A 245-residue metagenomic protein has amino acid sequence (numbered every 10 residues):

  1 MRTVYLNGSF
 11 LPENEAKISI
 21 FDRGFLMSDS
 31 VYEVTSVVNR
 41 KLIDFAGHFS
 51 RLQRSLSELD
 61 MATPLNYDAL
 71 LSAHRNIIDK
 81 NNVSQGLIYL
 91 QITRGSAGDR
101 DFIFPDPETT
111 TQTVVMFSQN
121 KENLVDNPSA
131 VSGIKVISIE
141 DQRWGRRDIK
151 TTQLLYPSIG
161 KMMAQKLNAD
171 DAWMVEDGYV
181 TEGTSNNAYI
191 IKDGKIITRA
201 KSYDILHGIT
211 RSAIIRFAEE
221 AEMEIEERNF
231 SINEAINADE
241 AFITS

Functional and structural regions predicted by a protein language model:
M1-N76, D99-S245: Helix-start/capping segments and mature chain N-termini
D79-I92, D99: Ordered, amphipathic secondary-structure segments that act as subunit-interaction surfaces in large macromolecular
I92-T93, D177: Short, well-ordered beta-to-alpha junction loops that form the rim of enzyme active sites and present histidine/acidic
